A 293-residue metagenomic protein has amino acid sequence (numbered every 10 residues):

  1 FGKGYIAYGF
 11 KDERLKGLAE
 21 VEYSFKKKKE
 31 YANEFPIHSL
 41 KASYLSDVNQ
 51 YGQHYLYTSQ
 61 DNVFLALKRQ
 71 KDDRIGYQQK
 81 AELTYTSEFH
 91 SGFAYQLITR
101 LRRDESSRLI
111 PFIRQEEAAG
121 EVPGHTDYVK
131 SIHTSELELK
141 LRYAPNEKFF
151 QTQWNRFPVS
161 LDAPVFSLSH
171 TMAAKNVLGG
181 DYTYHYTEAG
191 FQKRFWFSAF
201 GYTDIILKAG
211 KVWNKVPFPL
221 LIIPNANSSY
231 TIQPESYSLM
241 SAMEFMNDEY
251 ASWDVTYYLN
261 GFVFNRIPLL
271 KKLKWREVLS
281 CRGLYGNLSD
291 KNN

Functional and structural regions predicted by a protein language model:
F1-N293: Exposed, low-structure sequence patches enriched in small/polar residues
